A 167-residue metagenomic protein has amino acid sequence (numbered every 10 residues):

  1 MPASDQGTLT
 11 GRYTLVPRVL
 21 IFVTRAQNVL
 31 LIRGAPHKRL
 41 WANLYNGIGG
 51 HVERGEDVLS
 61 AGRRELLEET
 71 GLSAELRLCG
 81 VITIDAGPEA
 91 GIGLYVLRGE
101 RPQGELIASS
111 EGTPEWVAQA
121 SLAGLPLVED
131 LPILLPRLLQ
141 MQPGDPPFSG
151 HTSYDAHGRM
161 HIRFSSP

Functional and structural regions predicted by a protein language model:
P2-L30, H51: Conserved N-terminal beta-strand and adjoining loop/helix that marks the start of the Nudix/MutT-like hydrolase domain
L9, C79-A86: Short, solvent-exposed loop/turn elements at beta->coil junctions and helix N-caps that rim active or binding pockets
V23, V96-E100, W116: Short, well-ordered beta-strand micro-motif
N28-E68, M160-P167: Conserved Nudix-box catalytic region and its N-terminal flanking loop in Nudix hydrolases and closely related
G71-V81, F148: A short coil-to-beta-strand element that immediately follows conserved catalytic motifs
I84-L106, V128-Q142: Active-site-adjacent beta-strand/loop module that shapes the phosphate/pyrophosphate-binding cleft
I107-L138, G158-P167: NUDIX/MutT-family hydrolases
P143-P167: C-terminal regulatory/oligomerization modules of transcriptional regulators
